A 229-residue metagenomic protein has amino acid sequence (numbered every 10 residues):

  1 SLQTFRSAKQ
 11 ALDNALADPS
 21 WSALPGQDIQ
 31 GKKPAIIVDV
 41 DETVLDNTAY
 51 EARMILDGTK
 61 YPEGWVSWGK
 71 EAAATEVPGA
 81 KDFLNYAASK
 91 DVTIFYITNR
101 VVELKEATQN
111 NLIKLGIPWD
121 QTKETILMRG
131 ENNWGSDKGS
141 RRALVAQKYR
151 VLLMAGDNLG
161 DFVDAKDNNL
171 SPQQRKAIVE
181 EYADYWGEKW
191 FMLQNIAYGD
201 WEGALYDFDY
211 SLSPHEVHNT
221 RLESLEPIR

Functional and structural regions predicted by a protein language model:
S1, V66-A74, F95-V101, G130-E131: Second-shell loop/turn segments in exported
S1-V38, D207-R229: Non-catalytic pre-domain segments flanking phosphatase-related domains
D13, A17, Y50, N85-T93 (+3 more regions): Sec-exported extracytoplasmic/periplasmic mature domains
L16-D28, I94-N99, Q121-E124: Surface-exposed patches in mature extracellular/periplasmic domains of secreted proteins
K33, V44-T75, S89: Active-site neighborhood of HAD-like aspartate-dependent phosphohydrolases
A35-D39, L45-N47, T93-T98, T125-M128 (+2 more regions): Structural recognition of the beta-strand scaffold that forms the well-ordered cores of secreted hydrolase catalytic
E42, A80-L112, D157-L159: Substrate-recognition element of Asp-dependent hydrolases with the DxDx(T/V) motif
K105-R229: C-terminal cap/substrate-recognition subdomain and adjoining C-terminal extension of metal-dependent phosphatase-like
